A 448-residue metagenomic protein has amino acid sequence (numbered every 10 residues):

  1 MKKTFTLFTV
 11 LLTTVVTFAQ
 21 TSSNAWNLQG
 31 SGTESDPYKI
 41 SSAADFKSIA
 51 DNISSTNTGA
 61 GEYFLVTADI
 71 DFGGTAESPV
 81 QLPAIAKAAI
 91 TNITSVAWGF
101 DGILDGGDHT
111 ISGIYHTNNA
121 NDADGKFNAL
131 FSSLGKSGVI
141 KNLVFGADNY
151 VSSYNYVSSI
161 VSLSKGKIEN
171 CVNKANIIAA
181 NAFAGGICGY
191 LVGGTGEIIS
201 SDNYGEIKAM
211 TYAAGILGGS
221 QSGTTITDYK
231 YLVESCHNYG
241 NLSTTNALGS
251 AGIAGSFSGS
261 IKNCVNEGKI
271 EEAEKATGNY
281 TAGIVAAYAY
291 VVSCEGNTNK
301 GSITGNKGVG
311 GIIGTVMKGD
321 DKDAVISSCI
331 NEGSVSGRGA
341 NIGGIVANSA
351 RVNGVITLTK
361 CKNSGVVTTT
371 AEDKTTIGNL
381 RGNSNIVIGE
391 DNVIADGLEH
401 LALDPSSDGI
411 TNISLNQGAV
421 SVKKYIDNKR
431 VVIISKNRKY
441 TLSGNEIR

Functional and structural regions predicted by a protein language model:
M1-T21, L163: Bacterial Sec-dependent N-terminal signal peptides
K2-F8, I40, D427-V431, S435: Terminal non-domain segments
K2-K3, H109, K141, K423-K424: Basic side chains
Q20-G418: Surface-exposed repetitive/solenoidal architectures
N416-R448: C-terminal outer-membrane/trafficking sorting elements
